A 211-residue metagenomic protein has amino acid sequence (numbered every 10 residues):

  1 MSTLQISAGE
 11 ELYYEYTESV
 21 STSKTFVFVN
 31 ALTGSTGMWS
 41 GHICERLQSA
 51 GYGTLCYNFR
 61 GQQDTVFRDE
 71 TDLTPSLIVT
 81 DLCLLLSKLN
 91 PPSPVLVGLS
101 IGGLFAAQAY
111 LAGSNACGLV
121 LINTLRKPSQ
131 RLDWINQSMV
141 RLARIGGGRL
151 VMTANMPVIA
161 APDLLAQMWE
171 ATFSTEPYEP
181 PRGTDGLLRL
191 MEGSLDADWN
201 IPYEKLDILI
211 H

Functional and structural regions predicted by a protein language model:
M1-E11: N-terminal cap/lid segment of alpha/beta-hydrolase-fold proteins
E10-F67: Conserved HGGG/HGGXW glycine-rich cap/lid loop of the alpha/beta-hydrolase fold
S49, G53-V95: Active-site loop/oxyanion-hole signature of alpha/beta-hydrolase fold enzymes
L96-G98, I122: Short beta-strand immediately N-terminal to the catalytic nucleophile in serine-hydrolase-like folds
G98-G102, A106: Gly/Ala-rich beta-loop-alpha elbow adjacent to hydrolase catalytic centers
A107, L111, N115-G146: Flexible "cap/lid" loop of the alpha/beta hydrolase fold
Q130-L132, R149-E204: Conserved alpha/beta-hydrolase catalytic His-Asp/Glu region
D207-H211: Catalytic His-Asp charge-relay segment
